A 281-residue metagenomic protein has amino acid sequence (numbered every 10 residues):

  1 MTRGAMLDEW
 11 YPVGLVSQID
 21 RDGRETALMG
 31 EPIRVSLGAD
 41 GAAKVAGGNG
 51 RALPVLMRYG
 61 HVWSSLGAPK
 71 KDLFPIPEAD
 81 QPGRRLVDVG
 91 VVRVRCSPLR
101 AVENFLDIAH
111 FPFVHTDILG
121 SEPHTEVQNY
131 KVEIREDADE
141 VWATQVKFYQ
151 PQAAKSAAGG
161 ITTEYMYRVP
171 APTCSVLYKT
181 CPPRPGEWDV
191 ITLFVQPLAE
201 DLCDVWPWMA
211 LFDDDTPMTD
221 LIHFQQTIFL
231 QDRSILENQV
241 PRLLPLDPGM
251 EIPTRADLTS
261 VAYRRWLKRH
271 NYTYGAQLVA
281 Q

Functional and structural regions predicted by a protein language model:
M1-A46, R51-G60, S64-P69: N-terminal pre-ligand scaffold of iron-sulfur
K70-Q281: C-terminal catalytic domain of Rieske-type non-heme iron oxygenases
